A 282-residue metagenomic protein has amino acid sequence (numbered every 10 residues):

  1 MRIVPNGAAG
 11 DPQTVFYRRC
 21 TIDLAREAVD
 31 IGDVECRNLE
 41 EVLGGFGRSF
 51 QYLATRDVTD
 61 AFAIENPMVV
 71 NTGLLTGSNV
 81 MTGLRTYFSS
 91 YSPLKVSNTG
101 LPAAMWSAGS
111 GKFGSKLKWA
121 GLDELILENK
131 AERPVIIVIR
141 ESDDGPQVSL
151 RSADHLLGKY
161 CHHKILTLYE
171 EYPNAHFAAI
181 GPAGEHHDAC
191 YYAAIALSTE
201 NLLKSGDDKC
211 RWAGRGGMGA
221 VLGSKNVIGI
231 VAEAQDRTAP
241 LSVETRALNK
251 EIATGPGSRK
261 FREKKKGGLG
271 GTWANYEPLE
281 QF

Functional and structural regions predicted by a protein language model:
M1-A108, K112-F282: Intrinsically disordered, low-complexity segments enriched in small residues
